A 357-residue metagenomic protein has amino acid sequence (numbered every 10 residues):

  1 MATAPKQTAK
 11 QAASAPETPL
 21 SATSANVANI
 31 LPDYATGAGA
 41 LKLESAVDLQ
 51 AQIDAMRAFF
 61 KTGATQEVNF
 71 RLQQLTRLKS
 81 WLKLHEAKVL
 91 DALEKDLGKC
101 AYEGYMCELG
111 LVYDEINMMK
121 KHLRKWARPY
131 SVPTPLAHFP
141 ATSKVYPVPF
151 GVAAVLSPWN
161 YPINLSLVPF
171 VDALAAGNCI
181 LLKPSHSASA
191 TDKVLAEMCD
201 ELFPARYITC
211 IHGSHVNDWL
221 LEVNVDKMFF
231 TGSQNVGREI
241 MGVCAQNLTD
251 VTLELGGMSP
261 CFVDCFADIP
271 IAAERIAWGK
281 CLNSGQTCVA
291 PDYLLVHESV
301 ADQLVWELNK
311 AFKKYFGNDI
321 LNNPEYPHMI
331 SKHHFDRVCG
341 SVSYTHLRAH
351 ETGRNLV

Functional and structural regions predicted by a protein language model:
A2-K144: N-terminal Rossmann-like NAD(P)+-binding subdomain of aldehyde/semialdehyde dehydrogenases
V27-A35, L43, L202-F203, N235-R348: ALDH superfamily catalytic-core signature
Q50-D54, A58-K61, N69, Q73-T76 (+12 more regions): Replace "anionic and nucleotidyl ligands
E108, E115, V152-V155, V251 (+1 more regions): Residue-level recognition of specific faces of alpha-helices
P135-I271, N309: Rossmann-like NAD(P) dinucleotide-binding subdomain of oxidoreductase/dehydrogenase enzymes
H346-V357: Single conserved hydrophobic/aromatic residue that forms the stacking wall/gate of nucleotide- or nucleobase-binding
